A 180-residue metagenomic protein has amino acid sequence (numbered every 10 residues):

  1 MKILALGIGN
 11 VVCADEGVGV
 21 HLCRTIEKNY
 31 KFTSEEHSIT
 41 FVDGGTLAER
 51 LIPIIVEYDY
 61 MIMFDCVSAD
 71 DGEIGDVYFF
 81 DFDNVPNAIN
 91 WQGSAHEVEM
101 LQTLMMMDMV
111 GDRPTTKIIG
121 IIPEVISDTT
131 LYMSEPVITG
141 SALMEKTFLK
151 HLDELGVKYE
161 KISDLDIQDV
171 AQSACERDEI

Functional and structural regions predicted by a protein language model:
I3-L6, V11-D83: Nucleotide and nucleotide-moiety/phosphate-recognizing core
G17, H21, T46, V98-L101 (+2 more regions): Conserved active-site and cofactor/substrate-binding residues in soluble primary-metabolism enzymes
L22-I26, T103-M107, F148: Buried hydrophobic packing segments
I26-N29, M63-D65, D83-P86, M100-T103 (+1 more regions): Short, surface-exposed linear patches
Y60, D70, I74-F80, H96 (+4 more regions): A sequence-level detector of short, solvent-exposed, charge-rich linear segments
C66-T116: Helix-loop-strand module that forms the ligand-binding subsite of alpha/beta enzymes
A88-G93, M106-I180: Phosphate/ribose-phosphate-bearing ligand recognition and processing surfaces, centered on ADP-ribose/NAD(+/P+) systems
